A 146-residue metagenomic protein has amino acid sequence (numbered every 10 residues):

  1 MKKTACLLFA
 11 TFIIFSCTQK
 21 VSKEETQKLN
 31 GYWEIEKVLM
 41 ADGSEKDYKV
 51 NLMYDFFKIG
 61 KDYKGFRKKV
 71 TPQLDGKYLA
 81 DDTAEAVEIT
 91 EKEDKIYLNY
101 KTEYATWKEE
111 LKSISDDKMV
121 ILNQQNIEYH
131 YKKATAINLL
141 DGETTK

Functional and structural regions predicted by a protein language model:
M1-T4, L8, Q19: Positively charged n-region of N-terminal signal peptides that target proteins for export
I13-S16: C-terminal motif of bacterial Sec signal peptides marking the signal peptidase cleavage site
T18-E34: N-terminal helix-cap/turn-to-beta initiation motif at the start of protein domains
L29, F56-K64, E91-K95, K112-M119 (+1 more regions): Short, solvent-exposed coil/turn segments at beta-strand boundaries
I35, G65-K68, I96-Y100, M119-N123 (+1 more regions): Short hydrophobic/aromatic-rich beta-strand segments that constitute the beta-sheet cores of beta-sandwich/beta-barrel
D47-I89: N-terminal glycine/threonine-rich, aromatic-flanked beta-hairpin/loop signature
L79-K112: An anionic, turn-rich surface loop/hairpin at beta-sheet edges that serves as a generic interaction/coordination patch
N123-K146: Edge beta-strand at a domain terminus
